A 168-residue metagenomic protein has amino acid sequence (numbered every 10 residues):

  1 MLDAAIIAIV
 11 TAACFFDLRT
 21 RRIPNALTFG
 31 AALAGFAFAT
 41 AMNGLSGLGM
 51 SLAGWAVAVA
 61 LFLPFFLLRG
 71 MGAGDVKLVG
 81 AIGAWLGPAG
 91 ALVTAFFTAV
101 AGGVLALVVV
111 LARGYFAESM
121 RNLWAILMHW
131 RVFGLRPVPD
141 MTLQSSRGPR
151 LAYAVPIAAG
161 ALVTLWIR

Functional and structural regions predicted by a protein language model:
M1-R168: A membrane-topology feature that recognizes alpha-helical transmembrane segments and their immediate juxtamembrane
